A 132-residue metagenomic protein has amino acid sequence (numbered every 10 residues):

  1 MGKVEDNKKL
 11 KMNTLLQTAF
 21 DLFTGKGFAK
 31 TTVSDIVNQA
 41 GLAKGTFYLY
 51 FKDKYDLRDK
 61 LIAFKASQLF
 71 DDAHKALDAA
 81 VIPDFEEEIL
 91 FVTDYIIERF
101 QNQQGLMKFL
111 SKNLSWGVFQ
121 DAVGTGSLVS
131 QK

Functional and structural regions predicted by a protein language model:
M1-K26, T31-L42, D56, A80: Basic, helix-initiating cap at the start of DNA-binding domains
M12-D21, S67, D71-H74, L90: A short, Lys/Arg-enriched amphipathic alpha-helix from helix-turn-helix/homeodomain DNA-binding modules
G41-F51: Short hydrophobic/aromatic patch on the recognition helix
R58-K65, D72, L110: Alpha-helical DNA-contacting segments of helix-turn-helix folds
K60, K75-N102: Hydrophobic alpha-helical connector segments
S67, D71, G117-K132: Amphipathic alpha-helical packing segments from all-alpha helical-bundle domains
E98-D121: Amphipathic alpha-helical segments used for helix-helix packing
